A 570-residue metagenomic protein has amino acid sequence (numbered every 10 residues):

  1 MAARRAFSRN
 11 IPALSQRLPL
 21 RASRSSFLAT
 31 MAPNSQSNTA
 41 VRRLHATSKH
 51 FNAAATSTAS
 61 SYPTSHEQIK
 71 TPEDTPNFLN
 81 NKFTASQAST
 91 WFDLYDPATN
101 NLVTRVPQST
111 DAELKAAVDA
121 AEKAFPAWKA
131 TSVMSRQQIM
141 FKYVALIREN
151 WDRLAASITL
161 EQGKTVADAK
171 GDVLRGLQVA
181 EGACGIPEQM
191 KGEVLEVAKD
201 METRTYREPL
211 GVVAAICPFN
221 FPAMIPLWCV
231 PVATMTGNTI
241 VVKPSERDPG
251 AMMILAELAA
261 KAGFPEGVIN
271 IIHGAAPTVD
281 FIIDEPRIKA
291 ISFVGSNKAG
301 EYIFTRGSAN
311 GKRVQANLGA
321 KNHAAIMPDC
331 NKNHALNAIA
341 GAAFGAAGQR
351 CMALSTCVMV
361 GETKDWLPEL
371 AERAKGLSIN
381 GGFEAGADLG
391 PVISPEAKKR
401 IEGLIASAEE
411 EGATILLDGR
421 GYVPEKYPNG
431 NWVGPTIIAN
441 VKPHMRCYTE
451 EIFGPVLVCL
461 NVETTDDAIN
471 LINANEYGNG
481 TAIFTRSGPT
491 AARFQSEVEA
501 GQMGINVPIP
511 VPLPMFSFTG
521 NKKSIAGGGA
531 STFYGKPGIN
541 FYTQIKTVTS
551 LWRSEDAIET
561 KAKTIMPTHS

Functional and structural regions predicted by a protein language model:
M1-A59: N-terminal mitochondrial targeting presequence
R4, H45, N101-T104, I288 (+3 more regions): Conserved C-terminal structural/oligomerization subdomain of aldehyde/semialdehyde dehydrogenase
N38-V41, H45-A98: Hydrophobic face of amphipathic alpha-helices that form TPR/SEL1-like repeat modules and related alpha-solenoid
N100, R136, I158, A180 (+9 more regions): Residue-level signal for inorganic ion chemistry
N101-M190, D200: Glycine-rich loop-to-alpha-helix module at the N-terminal edge of alpha/beta enzyme cores
V103-S109, A124-A130, A215, A324-M327 (+5 more regions): Short, well-ordered beta-strand elements within core beta-sheets of diverse protein domains
K191-H334, V462: Rossmann-like NAD(P) dinucleotide-binding subdomain of oxidoreductase/dehydrogenase enzymes
K298-K442, D466, L471, I505 (+2 more regions): ALDH superfamily catalytic-core signature
